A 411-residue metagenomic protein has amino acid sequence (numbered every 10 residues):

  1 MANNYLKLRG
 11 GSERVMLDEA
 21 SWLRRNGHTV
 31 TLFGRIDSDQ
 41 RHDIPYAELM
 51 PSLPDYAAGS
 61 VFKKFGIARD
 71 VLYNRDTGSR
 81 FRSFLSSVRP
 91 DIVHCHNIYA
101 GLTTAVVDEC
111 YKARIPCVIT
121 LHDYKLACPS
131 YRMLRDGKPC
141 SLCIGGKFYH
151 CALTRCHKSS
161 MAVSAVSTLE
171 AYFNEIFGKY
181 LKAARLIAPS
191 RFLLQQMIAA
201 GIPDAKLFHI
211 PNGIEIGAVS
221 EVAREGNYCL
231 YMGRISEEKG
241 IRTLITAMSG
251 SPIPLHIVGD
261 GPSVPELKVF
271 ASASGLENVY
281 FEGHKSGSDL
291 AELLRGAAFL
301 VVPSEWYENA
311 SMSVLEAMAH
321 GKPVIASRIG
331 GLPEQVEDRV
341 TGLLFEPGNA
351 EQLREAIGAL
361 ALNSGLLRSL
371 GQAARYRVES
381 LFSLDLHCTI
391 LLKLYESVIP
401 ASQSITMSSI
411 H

Functional and structural regions predicted by a protein language model:
A2-R9, W22-F84: N-terminal strand-loop element at the rim of the active site of nucleotide-sugar-dependent glycosyltransferases
R14, N227-G250, P262-P265: A conserved mid-protein helix/loop that constitutes part of the nucleotide-sugar donor-binding site
L85, H284-K285, E292-A297: Short alpha-helical donor nucleotide-sugar binding micro-motif in glycosyltransferases
L126, G145-V219: Donor nucleotide-sugar binding/catalytic pocket of nucleotide-sugar-dependent glycosyltransferases
K268-S288: Nucleotide-activated donor-binding/catalytic signature segment of Leloir-type glycosyltransferases, i.e., the conserved
R295-N309, K322: Acidic donor-binding loop of glycosyltransferase active sites
P323-A326, V336: Short hydrophobic beta-strand element within catalytic cores of glycosyltransferases and related nucleotide-activated
D338-R339, L343-A350, A359-S364: Conserved acidic donor-binding segment of nucleotide-sugar-dependent glycosyltransferases
